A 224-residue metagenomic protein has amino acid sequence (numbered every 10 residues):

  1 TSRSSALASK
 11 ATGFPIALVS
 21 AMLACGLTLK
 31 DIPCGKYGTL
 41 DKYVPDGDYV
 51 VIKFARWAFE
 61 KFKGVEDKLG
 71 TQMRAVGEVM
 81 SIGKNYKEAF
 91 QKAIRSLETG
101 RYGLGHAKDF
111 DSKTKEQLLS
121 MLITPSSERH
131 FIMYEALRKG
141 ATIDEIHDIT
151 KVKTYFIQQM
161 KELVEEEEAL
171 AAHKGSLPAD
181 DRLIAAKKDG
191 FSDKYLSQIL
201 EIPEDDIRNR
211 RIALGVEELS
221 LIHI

Functional and structural regions predicted by a protein language model:
T1-A169, S176-R182, D189-G190, L214 (+1 more regions): ATP-dependent carboxylate activation and anion-phosphoryl transfer catalytic cores that bind Mg-ATP to form
T150-I157, I199-N209: Short, basic interhelical loop/turn and adjoining N-cap of the next helix at nucleic-acid- or acidic-partner-contacting
K174-G175, L196: Short alpha-helix boundary/capping motifs
I222-I224: Conserved small/polar residues in nucleotide/adenosyl-binding loops
